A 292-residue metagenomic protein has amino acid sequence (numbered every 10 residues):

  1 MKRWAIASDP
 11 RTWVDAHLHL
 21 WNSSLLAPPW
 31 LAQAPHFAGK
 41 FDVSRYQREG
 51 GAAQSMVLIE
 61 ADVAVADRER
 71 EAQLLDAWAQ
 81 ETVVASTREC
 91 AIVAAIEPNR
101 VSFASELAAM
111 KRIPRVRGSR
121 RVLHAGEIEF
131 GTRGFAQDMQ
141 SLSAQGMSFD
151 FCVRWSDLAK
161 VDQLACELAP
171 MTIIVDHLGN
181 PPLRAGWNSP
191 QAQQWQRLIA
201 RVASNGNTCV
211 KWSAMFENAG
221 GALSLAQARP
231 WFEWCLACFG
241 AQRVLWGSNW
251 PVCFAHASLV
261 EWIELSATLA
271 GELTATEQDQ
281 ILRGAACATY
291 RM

Functional and structural regions predicted by a protein language model:
M1-V14, L25, L31-A32, F37-S55 (+3 more regions): Mid-to-C-terminal alpha-helical segments outside catalytic/metal-binding sites
P10-T12, A52-V57, S86-A91, I113-R117 (+4 more regions): Short, well-ordered coil/turn segments that N-cap beta-strands
W13-S23, V175-L178: Histidine-centered catalytic micro-motifs
H17, M56, I92, S119 (+6 more regions): Conserved, mostly hydrophobic/aromatic
W21-S24, V63-A66, N99-S102, G126-E127 (+4 more regions): Active-site environment of divalent metal-dependent phosphoester hydrolases
A32-T87: Alpha-helical scaffold segments that flank or form the walls of functional sites
E69-D157, Q163, K211-N218: Active-site gating/metal-coordination segments in enzymes
G131-L245: Catalytic pocket-lining loop regions of alpha/beta-barrel enzymes, especially the amidohydrolase/enolase/GH5 lineages
